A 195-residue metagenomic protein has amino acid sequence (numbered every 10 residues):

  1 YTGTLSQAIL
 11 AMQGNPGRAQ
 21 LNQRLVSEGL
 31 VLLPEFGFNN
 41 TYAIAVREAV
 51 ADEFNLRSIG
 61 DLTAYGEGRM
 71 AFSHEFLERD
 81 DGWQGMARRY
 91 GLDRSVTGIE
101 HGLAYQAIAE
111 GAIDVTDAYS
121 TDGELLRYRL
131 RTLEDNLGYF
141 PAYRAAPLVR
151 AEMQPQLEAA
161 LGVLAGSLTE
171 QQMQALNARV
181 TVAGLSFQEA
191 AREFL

Functional and structural regions predicted by a protein language model:
Y1-T2, I113-Y119: Paired acidic/hydrophobic, glycine-rich loop segments that form the ligand-binding mouth/hinge of periplasmic-binding
I9-L33, E110-V115, E124-G138, A142: Ligand-binding "clamshell"
R18-F72, G166-E170: A conserved helix-loop-strand patch within extracytoplasmic ligand-binding domains of the periplasmic binding
T41-D52, A142-P155: A bilobed periplasmic-binding-protein/Venus flytrap-type ligand-binding module shared by bacterial periplasmic
I59-T97, F194: Ligand-binding cleft/hinge of the Venus flytrap
R94-A107: Short helix-initiation/N-cap motifs at beta->coil->alpha
M153-L164: Short amphipathic alpha-helical coupling segments at ligand-binding clamshell hinges and other catalytic/signaling
G162-L195: Extracellular/periplasmic juxtamembrane helices and adjacent flexible linkers that interface with membrane partners
